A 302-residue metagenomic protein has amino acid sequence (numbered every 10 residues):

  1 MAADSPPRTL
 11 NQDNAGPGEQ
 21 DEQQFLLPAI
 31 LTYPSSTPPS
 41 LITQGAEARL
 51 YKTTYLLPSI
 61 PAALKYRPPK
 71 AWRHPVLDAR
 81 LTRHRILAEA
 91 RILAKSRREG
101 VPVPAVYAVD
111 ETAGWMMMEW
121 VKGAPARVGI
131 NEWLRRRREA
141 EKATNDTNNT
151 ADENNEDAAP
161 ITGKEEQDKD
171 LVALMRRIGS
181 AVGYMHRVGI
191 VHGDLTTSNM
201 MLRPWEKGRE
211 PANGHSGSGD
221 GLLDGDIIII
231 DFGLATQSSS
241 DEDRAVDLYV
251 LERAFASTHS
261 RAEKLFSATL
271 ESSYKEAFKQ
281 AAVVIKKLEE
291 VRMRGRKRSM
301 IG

Functional and structural regions predicted by a protein language model:
M1-L41, R294-S299: Juxta-kinase regulatory segment immediately upstream of eukaryotic protein kinase catalytic domains
P38-L87: ATP-binding glycine-rich loop module of kinase domains
A71-W72, T82-I86, R97-M175: Conserved structural core of kinase catalytic domains
S96, A181-M185: Conserved hydrophobic alpha-helix
R187-T197, L202: Catalytic-loop of the protein kinase fold
N199-I229: Conserved protein kinase catalytic/activation segment
G217-G302: C-lobe/activation-segment region of protein kinase-like
